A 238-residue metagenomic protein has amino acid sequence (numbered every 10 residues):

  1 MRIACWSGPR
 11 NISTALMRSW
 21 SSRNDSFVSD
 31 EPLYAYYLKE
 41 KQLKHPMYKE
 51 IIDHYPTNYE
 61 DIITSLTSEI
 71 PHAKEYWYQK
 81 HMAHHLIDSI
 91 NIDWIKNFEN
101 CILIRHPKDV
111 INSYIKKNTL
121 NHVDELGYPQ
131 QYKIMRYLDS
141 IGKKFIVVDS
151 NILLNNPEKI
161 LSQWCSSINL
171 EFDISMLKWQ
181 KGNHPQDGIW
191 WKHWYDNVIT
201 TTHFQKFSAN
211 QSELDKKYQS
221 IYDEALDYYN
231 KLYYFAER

Functional and structural regions predicted by a protein language model:
M1-H72: PAPS-dependent sulfotransferase catalytic core
I3, E171-R238: PAPS-dependent sulfotransferases, especially Golgi type II membrane carbohydrate sulfotransferases
A35-Y36, L153, W179-Q180: Positions that flank functional sites
Y36-L38, V110, G182: Generic structural signal for helix capping and beta-alpha/helix-loop junctions
K49-Y55, H122-L126, H193-H203: A polyampholytic, Gly/Pro-enriched intrinsically disordered region
H54-I62, M82-A83, V123-Q130, N156 (+1 more regions): Soluble or luminal CAZymes and related metallo-dependent hydrolases
H72-K80: Short N-terminal targeting/anchoring amphipathic segment
Q79-S175, I189, Y195-D196: PAPS-dependent sulfotransferase catalytic domain
